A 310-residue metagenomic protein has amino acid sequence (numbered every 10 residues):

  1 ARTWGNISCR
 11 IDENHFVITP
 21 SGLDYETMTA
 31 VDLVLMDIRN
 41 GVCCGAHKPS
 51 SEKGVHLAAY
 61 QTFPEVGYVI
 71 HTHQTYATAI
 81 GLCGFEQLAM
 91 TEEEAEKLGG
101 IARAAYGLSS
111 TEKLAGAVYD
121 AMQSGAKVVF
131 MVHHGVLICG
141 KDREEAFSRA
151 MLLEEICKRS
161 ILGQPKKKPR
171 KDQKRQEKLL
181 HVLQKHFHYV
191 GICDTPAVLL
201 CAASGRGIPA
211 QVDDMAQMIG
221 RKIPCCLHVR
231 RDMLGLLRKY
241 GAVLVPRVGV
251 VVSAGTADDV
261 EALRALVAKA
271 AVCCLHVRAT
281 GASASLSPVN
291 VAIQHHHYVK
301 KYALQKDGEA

Functional and structural regions predicted by a protein language model:
A1-A310: Glycine-rich flexible loops
